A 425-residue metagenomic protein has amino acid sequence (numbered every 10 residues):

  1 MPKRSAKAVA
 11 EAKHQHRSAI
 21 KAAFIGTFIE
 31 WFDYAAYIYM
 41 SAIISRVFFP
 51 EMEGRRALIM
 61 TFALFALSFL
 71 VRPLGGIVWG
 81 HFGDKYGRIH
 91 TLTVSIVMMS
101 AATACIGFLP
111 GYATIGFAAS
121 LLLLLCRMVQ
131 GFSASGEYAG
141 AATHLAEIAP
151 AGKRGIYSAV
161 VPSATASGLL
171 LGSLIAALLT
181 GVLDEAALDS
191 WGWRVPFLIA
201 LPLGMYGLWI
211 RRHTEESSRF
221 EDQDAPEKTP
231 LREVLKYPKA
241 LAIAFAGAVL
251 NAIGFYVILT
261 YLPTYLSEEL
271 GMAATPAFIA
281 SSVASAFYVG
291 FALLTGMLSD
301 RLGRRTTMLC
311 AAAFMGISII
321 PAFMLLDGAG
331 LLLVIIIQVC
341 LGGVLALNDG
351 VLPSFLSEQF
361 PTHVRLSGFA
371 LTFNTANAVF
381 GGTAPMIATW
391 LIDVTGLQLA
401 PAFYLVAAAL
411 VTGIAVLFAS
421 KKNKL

Functional and structural regions predicted by a protein language model:
I38, P238-F287, G381-P385: Extracytoplasmic gate region of multi-pass secondary transporters
G76-G87, A292-R304: Helix-to-loop junctions at the C-terminal end of transmembrane segments in multipass secondary transporters
K85-I96, R301-A312: Cytoplasmic membrane-interface "Motif A"-like loop-to-helix N-cap segments of 12-TM Major Facilitator Superfamily
V97-I115, A313-G328: C-terminal ends and interior cores of transmembrane alpha-helices in multi-pass membrane transporters/permeases
I115-S135, L332-L347: Hydrophobic core of transmembrane alpha-helices in multi-pass small-molecule transporters, especially MFS/SLC-type
I156-T180, L203, F373-A384: Glycine-rich segments within core transmembrane alpha-helices of 12-TM secondary carriers
G207-T214, A407-L425: Multi-pass alpha-helical transporter architecture, strongest for 12-TM Major Facilitator/SLC carriers used
R305-V351: C-terminal transmembrane helical hairpin of 12-TM major facilitator-type secondary transporters
